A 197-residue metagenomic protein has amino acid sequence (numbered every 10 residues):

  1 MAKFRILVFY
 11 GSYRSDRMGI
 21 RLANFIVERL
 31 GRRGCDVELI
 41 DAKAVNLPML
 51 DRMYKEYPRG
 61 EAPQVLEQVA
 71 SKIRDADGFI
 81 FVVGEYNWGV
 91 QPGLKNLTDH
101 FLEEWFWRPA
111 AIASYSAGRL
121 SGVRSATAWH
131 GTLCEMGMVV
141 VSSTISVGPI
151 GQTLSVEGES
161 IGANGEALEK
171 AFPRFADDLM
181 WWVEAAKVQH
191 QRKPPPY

Functional and structural regions predicted by a protein language model:
M1-N96, E103, S160-Y197: N-terminal beta1-alpha1-beta2 submodule of the flavodoxin-like/Rossmannoid cofactor-binding fold
N24-F25, T98, A128-G131: Short, solvent-exposed amphipathic alpha-helical segments in soluble enzyme and RNA/protein-processing domains
L47-L50, V147, L154: Short clusters of hydrophobic/aromatic residues that line enzyme substrate/ligand-binding pockets
L94-H100, M136-V139: Short, electropositive alpha-helical surface patch
F106-R108: His-Asp phosphorelay/catalytic-motif detector in bacterial-type signaling
A110-Q152, A167-K170: Short, glycine-/small-residue-rich phosphate/pyrophosphate-handling segment
Q152-E159: Amphipathic alpha-helix from the class-I
